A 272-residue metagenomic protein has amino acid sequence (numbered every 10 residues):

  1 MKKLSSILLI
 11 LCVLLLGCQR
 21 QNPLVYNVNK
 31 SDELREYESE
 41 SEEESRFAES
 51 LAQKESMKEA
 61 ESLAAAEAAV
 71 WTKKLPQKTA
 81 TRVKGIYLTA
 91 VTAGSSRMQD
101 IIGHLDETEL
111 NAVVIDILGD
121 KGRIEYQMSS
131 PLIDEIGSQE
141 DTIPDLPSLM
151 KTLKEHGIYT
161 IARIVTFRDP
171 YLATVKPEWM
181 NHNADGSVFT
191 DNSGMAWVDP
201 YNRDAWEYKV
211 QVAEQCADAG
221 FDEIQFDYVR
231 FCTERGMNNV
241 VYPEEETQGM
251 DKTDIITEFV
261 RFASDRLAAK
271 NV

Functional and structural regions predicted by a protein language model:
L15-G17: C-terminal motif of bacterial Sec signal peptides marking the signal peptidase cleavage site
Q19-Q21: Bacterial signal peptide processing site
P76-A93, F167-Q215: Active-site-adjacent "subsite" loops/lids of carbohydrate-active enzymes
T92-E107, D134-H156, D251-E258: Aromatic- and glycine-enriched glycan-recognition loops and surfaces that form the carbohydrate-binding subsites
Q99-R123, D218-E223: Catalytic domains of carbohydrate-active enzymes, especially glycoside hydrolases
A112-V114, D145-F189, Q225: Glycine-rich, aromatic-flanked loop segments that form ligand/cofactor-binding clefts across common enzyme folds
E125-G137, D169-D191, C232-E246: Aromatic- and acidic-residue-enriched segments that line the glycan-binding/catalytic groove of carbohydrate-active
D191-V272: Polysaccharide-binding and catalytic clefts of secreted carbohydrate-active enzymes
